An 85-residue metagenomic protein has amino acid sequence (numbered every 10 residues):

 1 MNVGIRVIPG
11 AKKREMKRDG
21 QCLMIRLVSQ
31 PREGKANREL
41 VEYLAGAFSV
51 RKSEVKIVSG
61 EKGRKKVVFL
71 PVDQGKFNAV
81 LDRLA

Functional and structural regions predicted by a protein language model:
M1-S29: N-terminal first-folded block
I5, L44, V55: Residue-level signal for inorganic ion chemistry
P9, Q30-N37, S59-R64: Arg/Lys-rich, often Gly-containing low-complexity segments of ribosomal proteins
G10, S49-E54: Short amphipathic beta-strand starts and helix->beta connectors
K12, R32, G75-F77: Generic "edge-of-domain/loop-turn" microfeature
E15, K35, N78-V80: Short acidic, gly/pro-rich beta-turn/loop elements at beta-sheet edges and active-site/ligand-binding grooves
R18-F48: Compact, glycine-rich, soluble single-domain proteins
K52-A85: C-terminal structural segments of small proteins and small subunits
